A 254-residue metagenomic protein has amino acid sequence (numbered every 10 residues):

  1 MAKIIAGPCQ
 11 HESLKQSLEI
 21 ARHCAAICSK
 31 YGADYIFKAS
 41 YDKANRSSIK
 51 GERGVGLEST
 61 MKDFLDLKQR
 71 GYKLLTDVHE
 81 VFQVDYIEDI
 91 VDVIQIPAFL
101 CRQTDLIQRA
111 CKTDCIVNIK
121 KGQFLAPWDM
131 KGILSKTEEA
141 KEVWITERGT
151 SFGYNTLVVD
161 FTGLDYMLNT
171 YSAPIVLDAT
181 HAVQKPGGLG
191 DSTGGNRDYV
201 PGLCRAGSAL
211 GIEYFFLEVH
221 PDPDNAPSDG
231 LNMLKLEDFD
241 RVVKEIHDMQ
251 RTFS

Functional and structural regions predicted by a protein language model:
M1-K3, Y31-Y35, Q69-L74, I90-D92 (+4 more regions): Short, well-ordered coil/turn segments that N-cap beta-strands
I4-Q16, I36-L57, V219-D229: Glycine-rich, proline-tolerant flexible connector loops at the mouths of alpha/beta enzymes
E12-I20, G51-S59, A98, L125 (+3 more regions): Alpha-helix N-cap and loop-to-helix initiation/capping positions
H23-A26, K30-Y31, K50-L75, R109-I116 (+3 more regions): Alpha-helix-loop-beta-strand connector modules within alpha/beta enzyme cores
A33-S40, L74-V78, L177-A179, E213-H220: Short beta-strand segments at enzyme active-site cores
F37, G188-S254: C-terminal alpha-helical cap/extension of soluble enzyme domains
V55-G56, G71-Q83, D92-D105, C115-P127 (+1 more regions): Catalytic beta/alpha-barrel core
D114-V219: Catalytic alpha/beta core domains of metabolic enzymes, predominantly
